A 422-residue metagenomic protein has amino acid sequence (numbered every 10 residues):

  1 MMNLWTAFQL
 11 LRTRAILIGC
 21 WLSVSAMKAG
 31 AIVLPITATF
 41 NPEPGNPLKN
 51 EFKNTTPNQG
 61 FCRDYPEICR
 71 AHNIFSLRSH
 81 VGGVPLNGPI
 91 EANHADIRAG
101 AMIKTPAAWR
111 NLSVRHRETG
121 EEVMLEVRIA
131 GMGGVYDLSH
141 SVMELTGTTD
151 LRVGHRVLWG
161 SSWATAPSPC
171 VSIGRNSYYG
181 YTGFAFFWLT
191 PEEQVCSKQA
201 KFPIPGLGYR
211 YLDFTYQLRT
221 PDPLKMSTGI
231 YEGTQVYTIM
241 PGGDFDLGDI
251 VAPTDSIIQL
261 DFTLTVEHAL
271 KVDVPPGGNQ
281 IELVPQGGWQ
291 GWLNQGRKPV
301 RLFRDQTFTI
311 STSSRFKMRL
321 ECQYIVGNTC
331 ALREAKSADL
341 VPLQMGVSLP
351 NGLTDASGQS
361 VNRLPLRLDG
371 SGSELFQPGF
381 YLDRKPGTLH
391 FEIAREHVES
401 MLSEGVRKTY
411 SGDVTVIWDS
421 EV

Functional and structural regions predicted by a protein language model:
M1-A31: Gram-negative bacterial Sec-dependent N-terminal signal peptides
L22, P299, T309, F380-R384: Sterically constrained small-residue positions within well-ordered secondary structures of folded domains
A29-L151, L218-P350, H390-V422: N-terminal small/polar-rich segments of proteins
R117-I204: Short, low-complexity Pro/Thr/Gly
P169-E232, G243-P253, S373-S411, V422: Exposed beta-sheet edge/beta-hairpin loop segments within beta-rich domains
Y209-Y211, P285-Q295, S357-G370: Short, charged, low-hydrophobicity "junction" segments
N328-D383: Outer membrane beta-barrel transmembrane domains
